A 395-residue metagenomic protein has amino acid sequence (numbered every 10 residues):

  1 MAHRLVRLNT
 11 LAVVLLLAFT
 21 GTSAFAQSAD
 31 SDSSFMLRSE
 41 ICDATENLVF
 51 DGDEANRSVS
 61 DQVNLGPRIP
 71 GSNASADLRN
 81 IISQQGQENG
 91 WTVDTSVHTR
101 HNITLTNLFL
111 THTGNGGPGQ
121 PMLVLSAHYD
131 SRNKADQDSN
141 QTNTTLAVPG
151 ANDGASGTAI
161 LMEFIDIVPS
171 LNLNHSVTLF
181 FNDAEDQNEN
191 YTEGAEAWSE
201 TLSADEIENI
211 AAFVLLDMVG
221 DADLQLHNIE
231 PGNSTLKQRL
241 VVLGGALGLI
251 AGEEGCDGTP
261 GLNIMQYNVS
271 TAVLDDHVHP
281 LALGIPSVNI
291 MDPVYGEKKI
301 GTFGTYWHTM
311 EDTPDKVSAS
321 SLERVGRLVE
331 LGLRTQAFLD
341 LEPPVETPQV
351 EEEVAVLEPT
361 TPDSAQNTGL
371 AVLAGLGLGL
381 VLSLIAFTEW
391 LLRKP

Functional and structural regions predicted by a protein language model:
M1-S34, V354-P395: Secretory targeting signatures
D32-A76, K299-K316: N-terminal capping segment at the start of a domain
A44, R57-P118, G261-N263: A non-catalytic alpha/beta surface segment that caps or lines the substrate-entry region of metallo-dependent hydrolase
E54-N64, N73-E88, S156-E163, S176 (+7 more regions): Extracytoplasmic/secreted proteins, especially bacterial periplasmic and envelope-associated proteins
D61, F109, M122-S126, G150 (+5 more regions): Structural recognition of the beta-strand scaffold that forms the well-ordered cores of secreted hydrolase catalytic
R68-P70, T99-N102, G116, Y129-N133 (+5 more regions): Solvent-exposed loop/turn segments at secondary-structure junctions within structured extracellular/periplasmic domains
T145-V242: Acidic/histidine-rich catalytic neighborhood of metal-dependent amide-processing enzymes
A212, A222-T360: Active-site-adjacent substrate-binding region of metalloamidase/peptidase-like peptide-processing proteins
